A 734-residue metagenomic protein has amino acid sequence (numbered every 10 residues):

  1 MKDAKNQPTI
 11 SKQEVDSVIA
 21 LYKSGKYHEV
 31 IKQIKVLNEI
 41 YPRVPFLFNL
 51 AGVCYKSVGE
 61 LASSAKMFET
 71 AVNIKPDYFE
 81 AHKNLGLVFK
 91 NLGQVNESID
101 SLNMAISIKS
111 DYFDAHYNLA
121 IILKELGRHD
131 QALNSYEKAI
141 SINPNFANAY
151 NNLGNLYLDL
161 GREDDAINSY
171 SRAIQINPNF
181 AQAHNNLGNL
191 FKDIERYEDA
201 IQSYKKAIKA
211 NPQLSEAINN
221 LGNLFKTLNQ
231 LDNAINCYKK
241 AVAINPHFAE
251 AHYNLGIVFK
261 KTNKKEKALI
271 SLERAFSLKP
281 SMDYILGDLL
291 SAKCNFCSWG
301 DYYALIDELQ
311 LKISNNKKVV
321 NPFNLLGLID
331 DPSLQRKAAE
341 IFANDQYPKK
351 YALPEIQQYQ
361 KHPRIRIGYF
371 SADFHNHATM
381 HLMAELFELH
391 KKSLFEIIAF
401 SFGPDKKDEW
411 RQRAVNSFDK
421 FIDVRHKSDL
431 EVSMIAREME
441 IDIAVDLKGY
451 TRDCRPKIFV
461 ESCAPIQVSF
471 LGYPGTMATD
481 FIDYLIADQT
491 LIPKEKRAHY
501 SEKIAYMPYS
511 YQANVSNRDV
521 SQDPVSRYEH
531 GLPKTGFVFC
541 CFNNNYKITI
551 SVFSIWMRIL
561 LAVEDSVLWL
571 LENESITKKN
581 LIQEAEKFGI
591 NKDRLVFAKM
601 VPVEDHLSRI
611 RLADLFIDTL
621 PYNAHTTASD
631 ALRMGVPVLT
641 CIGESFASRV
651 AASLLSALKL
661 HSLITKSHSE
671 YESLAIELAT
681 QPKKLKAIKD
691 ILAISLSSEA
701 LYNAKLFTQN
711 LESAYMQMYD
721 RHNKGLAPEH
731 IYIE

Functional and structural regions predicted by a protein language model:
M1-P533, N544, S554, Q583-I590 (+7 more regions): Alpha-helical solenoid repeat scaffolds of the TPR/TPR-like class and their adjacent stem/linker regions that mediate
I365-Y369, F539, L568: Conserved hydrophobic helix-helix packing surfaces used for dimerization/oligomerization
L394-E396, M557-K587: A conserved nucleotide-sugar
C540-S551: Substrate-binding clefts and catalytic carboxylate motifs of secreted carbohydrate-active enzymes
I576-K578, A598-D605: Catalytic cores of carbohydrate-active enzymes
L595: Residues lining hydrophobic/aromatic ligand-binding pockets adjacent to catalytic sites
I617, A631: Donor-sugar nucleotide-binding helix/loop cap in glycosyltransferases
L632-R633, S656: Short alpha-helix at the nucleotide-sugar/activated-sugar donor binding site of glycosyltransferases and closely
